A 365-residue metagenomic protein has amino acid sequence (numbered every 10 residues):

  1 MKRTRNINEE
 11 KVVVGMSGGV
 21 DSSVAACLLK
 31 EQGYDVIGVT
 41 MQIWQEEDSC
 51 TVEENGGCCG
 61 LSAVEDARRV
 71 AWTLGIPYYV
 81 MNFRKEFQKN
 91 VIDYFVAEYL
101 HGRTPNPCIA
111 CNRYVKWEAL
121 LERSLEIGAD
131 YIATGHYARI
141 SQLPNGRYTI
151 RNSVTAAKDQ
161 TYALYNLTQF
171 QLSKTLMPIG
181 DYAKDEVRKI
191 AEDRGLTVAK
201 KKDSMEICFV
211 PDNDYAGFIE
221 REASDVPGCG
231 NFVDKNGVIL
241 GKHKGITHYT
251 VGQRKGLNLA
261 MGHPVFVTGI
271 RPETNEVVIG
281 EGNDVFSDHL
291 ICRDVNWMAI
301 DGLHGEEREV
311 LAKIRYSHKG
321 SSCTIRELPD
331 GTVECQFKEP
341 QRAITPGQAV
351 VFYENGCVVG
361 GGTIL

Functional and structural regions predicted by a protein language model:
M1-Y165, L176, D185: ATP-dependent adenylation/nucleotidyltransferase module used to activate substrates
A133-P144, T149-L365: AMP-forming adenylation/ATP pyrophosphatase catalytic core
